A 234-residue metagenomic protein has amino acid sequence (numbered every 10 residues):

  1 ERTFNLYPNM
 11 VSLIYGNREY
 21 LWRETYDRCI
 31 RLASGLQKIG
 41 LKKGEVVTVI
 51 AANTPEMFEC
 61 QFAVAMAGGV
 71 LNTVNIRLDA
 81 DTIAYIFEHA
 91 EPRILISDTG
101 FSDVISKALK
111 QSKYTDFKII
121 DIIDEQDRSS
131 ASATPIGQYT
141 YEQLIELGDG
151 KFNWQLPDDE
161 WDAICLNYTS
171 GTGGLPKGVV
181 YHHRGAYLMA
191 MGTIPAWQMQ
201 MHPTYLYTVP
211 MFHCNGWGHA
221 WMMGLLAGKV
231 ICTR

Functional and structural regions predicted by a protein language model:
R2-N5, I39, A52-P55, V209-H213: AMP-binding (ANL) adenylation modules
N9-T54, F58-F62, D79-A84, T140-Q143: Conserved AMP-binding/adenylate-forming core of the ANL superfamily
L21-R23, I164-L188: Conserved AMP-binding A3 loop
K38-I39, M66-Q143: Structural core segment of the AMP-binding/adenylate-forming
E45-V46, A52-A80, E88-I94, P203-T204 (+1 more regions): A short helix-loop-beta submotif of the ANL/AMP-binding
V47, V64, L95, A163 (+3 more regions): Conserved S/T- and glycine-rich ATP-binding loop of Class I adenylate-forming
D121, A133-Y168, L175, Q198-T204: Conserved pre-ATP/AMP-binding loop-to-beta segment of ANL
Y187-T204, F212-R234: Conserved AMP-binding/adenylation subdomain of ANL enzymes
